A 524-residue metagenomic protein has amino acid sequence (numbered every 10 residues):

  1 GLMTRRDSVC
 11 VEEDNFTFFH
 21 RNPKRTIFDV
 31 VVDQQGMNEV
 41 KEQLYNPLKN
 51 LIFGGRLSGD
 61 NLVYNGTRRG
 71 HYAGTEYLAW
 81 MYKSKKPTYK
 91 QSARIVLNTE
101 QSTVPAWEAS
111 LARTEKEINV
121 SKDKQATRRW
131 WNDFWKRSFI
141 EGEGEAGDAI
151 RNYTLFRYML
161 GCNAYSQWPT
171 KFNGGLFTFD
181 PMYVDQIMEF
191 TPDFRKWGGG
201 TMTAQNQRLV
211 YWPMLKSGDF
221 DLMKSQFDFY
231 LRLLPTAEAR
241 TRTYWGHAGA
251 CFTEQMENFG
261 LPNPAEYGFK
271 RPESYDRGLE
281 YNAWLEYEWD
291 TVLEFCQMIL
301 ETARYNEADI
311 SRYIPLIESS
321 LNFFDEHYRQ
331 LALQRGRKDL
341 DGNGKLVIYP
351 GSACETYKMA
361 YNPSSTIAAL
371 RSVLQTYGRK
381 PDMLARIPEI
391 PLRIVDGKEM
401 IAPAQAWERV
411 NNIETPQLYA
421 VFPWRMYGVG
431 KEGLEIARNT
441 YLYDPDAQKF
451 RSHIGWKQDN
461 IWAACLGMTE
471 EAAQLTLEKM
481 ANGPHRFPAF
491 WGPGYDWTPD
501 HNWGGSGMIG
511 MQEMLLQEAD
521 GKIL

Functional and structural regions predicted by a protein language model:
G1-G200, F220-K224, Y230-R240, Q405 (+1 more regions): Acidic/polar, glycine-enriched structural segments that form the non-catalytic walls/loops of the carbohydrate-binding
R5, L321-F324, N482, L516: Accessory beta-strand-rich segments of carbohydrate-active enzymes
N22, T99, A164, D180 (+4 more regions): Short, flexible loop/turn elements at secondary-structure junctions
I150-A164, V292-E301, P315-F324: Extended, hydrophobic/aromatic-rich amphipathic alpha-helical segments that build helical scaffolds
Q167-F194, R240-W245, R329-S352, I394-A404 (+2 more regions): Glycine- and aromatic-rich loop/turn segments at beta-sheet edges
F177-G200, A250-I314, D325-D382: The feature captures the catalytic groove of carbohydrate-active enzymes
T203-A239, G246-E254, A283-Y305, S311 (+2 more regions): Active-site core of glycosidic bond-cleaving carbohydrate-active enzymes
